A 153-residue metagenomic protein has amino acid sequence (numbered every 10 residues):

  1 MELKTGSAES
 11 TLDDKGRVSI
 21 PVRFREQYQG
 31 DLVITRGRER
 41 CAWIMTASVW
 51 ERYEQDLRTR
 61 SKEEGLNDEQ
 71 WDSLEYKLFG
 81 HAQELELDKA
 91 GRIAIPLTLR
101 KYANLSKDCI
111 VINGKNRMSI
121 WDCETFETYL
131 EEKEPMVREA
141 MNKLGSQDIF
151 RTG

Functional and structural regions predicted by a protein language model:
M1-S10, D14-K15, F24-L85, K89-A90 (+1 more regions): Flexible "stalk/tail and boundary" regions
